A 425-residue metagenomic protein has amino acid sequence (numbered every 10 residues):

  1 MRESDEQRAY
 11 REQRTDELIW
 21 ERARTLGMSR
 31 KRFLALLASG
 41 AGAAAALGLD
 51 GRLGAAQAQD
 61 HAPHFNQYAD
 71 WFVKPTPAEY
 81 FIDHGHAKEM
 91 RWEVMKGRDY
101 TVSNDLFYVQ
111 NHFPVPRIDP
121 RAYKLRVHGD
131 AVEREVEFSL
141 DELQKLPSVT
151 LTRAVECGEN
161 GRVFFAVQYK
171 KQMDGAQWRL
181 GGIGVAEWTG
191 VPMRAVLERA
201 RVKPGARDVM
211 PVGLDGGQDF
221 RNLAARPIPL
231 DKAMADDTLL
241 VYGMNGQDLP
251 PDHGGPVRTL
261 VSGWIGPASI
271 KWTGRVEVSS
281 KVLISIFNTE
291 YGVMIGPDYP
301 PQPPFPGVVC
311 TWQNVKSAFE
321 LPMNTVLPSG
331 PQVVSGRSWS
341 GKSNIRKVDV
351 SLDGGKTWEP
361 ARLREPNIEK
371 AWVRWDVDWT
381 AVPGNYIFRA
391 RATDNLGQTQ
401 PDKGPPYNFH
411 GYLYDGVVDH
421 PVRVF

Functional and structural regions predicted by a protein language model:
M1-R32: N-terminal secretory signal peptides
M1-Y10, A46, L53-A62, F425: Basic/polar N-terminal segments that are highly enriched at the extreme N-terminus, encompassing both cleavable
T15-D16, L49, Q59, A69: Intrinsic disorder/low-complexity signal
W20, M28-R30, D50, E89 (+1 more regions): Intrinsically disordered, low-complexity sequence elements enriched in Ser/Thr/Gly/Pro
L26, R32-A55: N-terminal export signals
Q59-F425: Structured, non-membrane catalytic/scaffold regions adjacent to prosthetic-group chemistry
